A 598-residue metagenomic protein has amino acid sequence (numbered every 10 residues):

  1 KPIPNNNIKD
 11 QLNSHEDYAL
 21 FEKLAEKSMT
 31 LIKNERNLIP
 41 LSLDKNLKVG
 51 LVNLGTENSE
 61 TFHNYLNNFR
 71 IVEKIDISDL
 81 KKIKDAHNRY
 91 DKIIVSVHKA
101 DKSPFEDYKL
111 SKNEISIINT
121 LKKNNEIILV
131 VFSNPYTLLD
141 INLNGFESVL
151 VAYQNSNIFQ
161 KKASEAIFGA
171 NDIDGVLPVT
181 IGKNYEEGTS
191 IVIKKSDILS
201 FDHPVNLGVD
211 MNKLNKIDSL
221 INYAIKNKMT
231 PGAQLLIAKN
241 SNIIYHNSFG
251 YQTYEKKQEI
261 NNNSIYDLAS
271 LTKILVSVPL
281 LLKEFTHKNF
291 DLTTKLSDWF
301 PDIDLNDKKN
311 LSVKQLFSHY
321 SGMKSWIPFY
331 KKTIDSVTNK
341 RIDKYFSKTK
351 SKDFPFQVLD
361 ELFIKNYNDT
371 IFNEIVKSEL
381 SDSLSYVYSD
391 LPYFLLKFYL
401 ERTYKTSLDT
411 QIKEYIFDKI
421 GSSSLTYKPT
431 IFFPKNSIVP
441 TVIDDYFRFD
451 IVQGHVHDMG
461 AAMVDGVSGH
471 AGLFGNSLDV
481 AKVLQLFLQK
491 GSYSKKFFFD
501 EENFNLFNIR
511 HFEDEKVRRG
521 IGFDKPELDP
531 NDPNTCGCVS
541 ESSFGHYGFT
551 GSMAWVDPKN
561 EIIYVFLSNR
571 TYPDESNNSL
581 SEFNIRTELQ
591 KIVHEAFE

Functional and structural regions predicted by a protein language model:
K1-N206, D210: Preference for extracellular/luminal or secreted protein segments
P2, E73-S78, V179-E186, G208-D210 (+4 more regions): Short, gly/Ser/Thr-rich active-site loops of penicillin-recognizing serine hydrolases
F21, A25-M29, H63, I115-I118 (+15 more regions): Extracytoplasmic/secreted envelope proteins and their assembly/folding machinery, especially bacterial periplasmic
G55-N58, K99-K102, S133-L138, N155-N157 (+7 more regions): Solvent-exposed loop/turn segments at secondary-structure junctions within structured extracellular/periplasmic domains
N206-L268, N289-D291, D458, E575-S576 (+1 more regions): Short, conserved catalytic-motif segment at the N-terminal edge
K216, N227-L236, K256-L316, E379-P392 (+1 more regions): Short active-site loop at a secondary-structure junction that contains or immediately precedes the catalytic residue(s)
K309-E541: Short, surface-exposed loop or secondary-structure junction motifs that flank catalytic or metal-binding residues
S543, T550-I563: Short, surface-exposed beta-strand/loop micro-motifs that present aromatic residues
